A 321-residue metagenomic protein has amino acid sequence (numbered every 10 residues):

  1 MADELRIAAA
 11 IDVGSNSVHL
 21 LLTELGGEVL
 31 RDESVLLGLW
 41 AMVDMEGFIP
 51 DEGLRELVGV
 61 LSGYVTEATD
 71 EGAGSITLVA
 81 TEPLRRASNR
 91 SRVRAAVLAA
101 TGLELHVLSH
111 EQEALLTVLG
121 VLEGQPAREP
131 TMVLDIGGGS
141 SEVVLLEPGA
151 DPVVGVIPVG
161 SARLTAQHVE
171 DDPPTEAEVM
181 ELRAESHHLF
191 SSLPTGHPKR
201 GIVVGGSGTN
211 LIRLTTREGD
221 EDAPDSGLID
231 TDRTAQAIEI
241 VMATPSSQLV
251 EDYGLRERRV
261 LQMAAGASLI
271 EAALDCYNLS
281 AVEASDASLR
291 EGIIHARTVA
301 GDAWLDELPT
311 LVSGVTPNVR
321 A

Functional and structural regions predicted by a protein language model:
A2-V29: N-terminal basic/disordered segments at the start of proteins
D3-L5, S15, R128, G138 (+1 more regions): A generic fold-level signal
A8, L22-L25, G38, M42-E71 (+4 more regions): Helical "lid/coupling" subdomains associated with nucleotide-phosphate turnover
D12-S17, L134-S140, V204-S207, S288: A short acidic Gly-Thr/Ser loop motif
E33-L36: Flexible hinge/switch segments at interdomain interfaces of large molecular machines
S75: Cationic, histidine-enriched alpha-helical/coil surfaces that engage anionic ligands
V79: Conserved glycine-centered beta->alpha loop in an early N-terminal alpha/beta scaffold
